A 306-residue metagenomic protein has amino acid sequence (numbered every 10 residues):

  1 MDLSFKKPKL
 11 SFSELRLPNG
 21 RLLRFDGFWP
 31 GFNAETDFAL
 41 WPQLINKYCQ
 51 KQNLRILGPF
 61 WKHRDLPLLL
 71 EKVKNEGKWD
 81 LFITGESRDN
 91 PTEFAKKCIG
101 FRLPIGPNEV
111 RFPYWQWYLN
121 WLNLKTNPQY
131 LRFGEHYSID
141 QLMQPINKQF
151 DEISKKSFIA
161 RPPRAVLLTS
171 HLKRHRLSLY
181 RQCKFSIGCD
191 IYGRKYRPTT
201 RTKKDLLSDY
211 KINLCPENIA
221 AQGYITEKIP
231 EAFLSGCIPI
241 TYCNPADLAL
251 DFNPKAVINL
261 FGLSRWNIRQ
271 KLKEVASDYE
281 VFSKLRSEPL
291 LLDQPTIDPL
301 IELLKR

Functional and structural regions predicted by a protein language model:
D2-K195, T199-R306: Pol beta-like nucleotidyltransferase catalytic core
